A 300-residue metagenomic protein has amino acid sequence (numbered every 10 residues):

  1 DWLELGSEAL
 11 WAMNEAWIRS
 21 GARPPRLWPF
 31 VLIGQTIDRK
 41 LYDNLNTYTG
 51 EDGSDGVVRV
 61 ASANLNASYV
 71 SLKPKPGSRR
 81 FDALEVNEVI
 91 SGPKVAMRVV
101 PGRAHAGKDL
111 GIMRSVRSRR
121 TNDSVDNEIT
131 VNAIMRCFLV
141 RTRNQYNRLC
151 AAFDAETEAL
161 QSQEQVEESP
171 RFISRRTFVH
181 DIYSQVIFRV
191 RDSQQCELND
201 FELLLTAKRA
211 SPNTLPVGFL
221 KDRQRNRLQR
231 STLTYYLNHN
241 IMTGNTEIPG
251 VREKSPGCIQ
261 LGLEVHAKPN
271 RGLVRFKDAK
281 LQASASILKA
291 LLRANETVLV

Functional and structural regions predicted by a protein language model:
D1-S169: Helical cap/lid subdomain of alpha/beta-hydrolase-fold lipid enzymes that gates access to the catalytic pocket
P25, V179-Y183: Short, surface-exposed loop/turn motifs at beta-strand boundaries within globular domains
G34-I37, D192-Q194, H266-N270: Short, flexible beta-strand-to-coil junctions
L160-V179, Q260-V300: Extracellular beta-sheet/turn segments enriched in Thr/Pro/Gly and aliphatic residues
S184-D192: A short, amphipathic beta-strand motif
Q194-N213: Short, ordered, surface-exposed loop/turn motifs in non-cytosolic proteins
S211-K254: Tryptophan-paired
S255-I259: A glycine-anchored, Pro-Gly-centered beta-turn/N-cap motif
